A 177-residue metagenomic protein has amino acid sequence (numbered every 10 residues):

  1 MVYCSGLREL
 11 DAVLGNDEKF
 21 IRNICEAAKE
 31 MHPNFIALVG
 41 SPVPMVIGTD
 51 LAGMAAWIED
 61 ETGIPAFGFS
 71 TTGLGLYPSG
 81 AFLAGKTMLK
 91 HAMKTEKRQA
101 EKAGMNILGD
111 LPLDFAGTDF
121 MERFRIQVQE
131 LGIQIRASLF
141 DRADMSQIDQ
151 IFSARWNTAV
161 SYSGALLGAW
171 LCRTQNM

Functional and structural regions predicted by a protein language model:
M1-M177: An N-terminal assembly and electron-transfer interface module characteristic of large anaerobic redox and radical
